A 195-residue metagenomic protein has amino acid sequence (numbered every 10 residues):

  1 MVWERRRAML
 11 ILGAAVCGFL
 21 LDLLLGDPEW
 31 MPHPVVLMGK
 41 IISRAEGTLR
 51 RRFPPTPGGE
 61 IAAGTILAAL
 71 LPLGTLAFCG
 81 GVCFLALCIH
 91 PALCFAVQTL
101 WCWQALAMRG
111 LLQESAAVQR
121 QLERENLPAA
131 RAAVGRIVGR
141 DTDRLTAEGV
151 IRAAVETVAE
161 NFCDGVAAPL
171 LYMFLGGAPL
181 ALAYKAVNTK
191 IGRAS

Functional and structural regions predicted by a protein language model:
M1-V2, I191: Short hydrophobic transmembrane-like helices used for membrane targeting/insertion
E4-L182, V187: Hydrophobic alpha-helical transmembrane segments
D22, G192-S195: Conserved small/polar residues in nucleotide/adenosyl-binding loops
